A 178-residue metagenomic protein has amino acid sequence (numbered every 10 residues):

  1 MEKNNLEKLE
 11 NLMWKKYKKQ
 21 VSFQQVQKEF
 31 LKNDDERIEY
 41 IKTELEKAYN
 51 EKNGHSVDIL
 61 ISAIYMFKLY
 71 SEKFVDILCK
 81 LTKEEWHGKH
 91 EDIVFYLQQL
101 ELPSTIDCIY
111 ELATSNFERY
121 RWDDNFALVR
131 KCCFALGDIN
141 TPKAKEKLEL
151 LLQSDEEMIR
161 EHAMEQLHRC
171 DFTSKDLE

Functional and structural regions predicted by a protein language model:
M1-F23: Long, contiguous interaction/recruitment modules in multidomain scaffold/adaptor proteins
K3-K8, D35-A48, L69-K83, L102-E118 (+2 more regions): Amphipathic alpha-helical scaffolding segments comprising HEAT/armadillo-like alpha-solenoid repeats
W14, V21-D34, K47, E51-Y70 (+5 more regions): Structural detector for internal amphipathic alpha-helices that build alpha-solenoid repeat scaffolds
E85-W86, F117, N125, D155-E157: Short inter-helical turns and helix N-cap capping residues of alpha-solenoid HEAT/ARM repeat scaffolds
I109, K131, S154, M158: Residue-level signal for functionally critical sites in structured catalytic/ligand-binding pockets
